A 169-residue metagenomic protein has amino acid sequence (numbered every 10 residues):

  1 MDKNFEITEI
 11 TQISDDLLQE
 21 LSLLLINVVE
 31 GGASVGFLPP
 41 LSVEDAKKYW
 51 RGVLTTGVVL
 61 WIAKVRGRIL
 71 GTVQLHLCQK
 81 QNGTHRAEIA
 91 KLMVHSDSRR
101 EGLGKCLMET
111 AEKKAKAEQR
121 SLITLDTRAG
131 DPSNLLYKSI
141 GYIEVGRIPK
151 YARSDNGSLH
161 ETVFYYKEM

Functional and structural regions predicted by a protein language model:
K3-K91, H95, M108-T110, K114 (+1 more regions): Acetyl-CoA-dependent GNAT
V58, H160-F164: Short hydrophobic/aromatic beta-strand or adjacent loop that forms the aromatic wall/cage of a ligand/substrate-binding
N82, G130, A152: Positions that flank functional sites
I89-L92, I123-T127: Conserved hydrophobic beta-strand within the GNAT/NAT acetyltransferase core sheet that lines the active-site cleft
H95-D97, E101: Active-site acidic-Proline motif in GNAT/NAT acetyltransferases
M108, A115-D126: Conserved GNAT acetyl-CoA-binding A-motif
T124-D126, K138, I143-H160: Conserved catalytic-core motifs of GNAT/GCN5-like acyltransferases
S133: Helix-turn-helix
